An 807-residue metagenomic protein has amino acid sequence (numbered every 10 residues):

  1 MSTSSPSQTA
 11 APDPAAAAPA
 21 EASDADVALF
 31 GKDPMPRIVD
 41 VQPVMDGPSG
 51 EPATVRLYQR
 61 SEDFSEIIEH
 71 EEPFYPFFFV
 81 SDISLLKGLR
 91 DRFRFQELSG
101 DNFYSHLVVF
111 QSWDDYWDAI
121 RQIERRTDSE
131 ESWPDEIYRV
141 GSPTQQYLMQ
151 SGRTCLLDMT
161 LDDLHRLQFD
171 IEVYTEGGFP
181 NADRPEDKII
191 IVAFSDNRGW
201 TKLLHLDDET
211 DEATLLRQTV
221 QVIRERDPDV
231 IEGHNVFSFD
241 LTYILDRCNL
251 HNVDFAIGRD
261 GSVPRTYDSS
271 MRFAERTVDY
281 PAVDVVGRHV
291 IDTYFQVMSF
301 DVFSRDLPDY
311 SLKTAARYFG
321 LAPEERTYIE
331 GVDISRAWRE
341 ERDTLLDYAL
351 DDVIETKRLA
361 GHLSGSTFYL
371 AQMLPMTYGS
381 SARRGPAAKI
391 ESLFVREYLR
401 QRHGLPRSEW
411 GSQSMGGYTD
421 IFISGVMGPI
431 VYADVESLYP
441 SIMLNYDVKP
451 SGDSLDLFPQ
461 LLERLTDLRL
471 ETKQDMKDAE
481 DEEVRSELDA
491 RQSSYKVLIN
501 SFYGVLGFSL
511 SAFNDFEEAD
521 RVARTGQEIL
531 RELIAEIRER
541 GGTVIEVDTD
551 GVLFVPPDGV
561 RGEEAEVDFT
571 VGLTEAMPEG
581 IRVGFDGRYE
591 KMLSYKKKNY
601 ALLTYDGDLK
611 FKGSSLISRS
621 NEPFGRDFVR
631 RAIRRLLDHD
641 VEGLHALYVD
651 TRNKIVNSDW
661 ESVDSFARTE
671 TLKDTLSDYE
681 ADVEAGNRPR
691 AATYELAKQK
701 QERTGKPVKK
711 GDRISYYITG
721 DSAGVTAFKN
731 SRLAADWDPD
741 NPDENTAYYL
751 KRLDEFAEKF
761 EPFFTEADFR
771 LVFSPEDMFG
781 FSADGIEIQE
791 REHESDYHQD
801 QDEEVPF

Functional and structural regions predicted by a protein language model:
S2-E21, V332-S437, S441-Y446, V484-E528 (+4 more regions): Common nucleic-acid-contacting/processivity interface regions adjacent to the catalytic cores of nucleic-acid enzymes
A18-G88, P143, S151-E232: Conserved RNase H-like, two-metal-ion catalytic cores of nucleic-acid enzymes
C155-W200, L462-F513: Active-site cores of enzymes that catalyze phosphoryl transfer or operate on phosphate-rich substrates
K202-L206, D227, I231, L241 (+1 more regions): Active-site-proximal helix-loop-helix substrate-binding element of RNase H-like nuclease domains
D240-N249, E436-P450: Short active-site loop/helix that positions an aromatic residue
R469, G541-P556: Catalytic palm active-site di-aspartate
V552-D568: Catalytic palm subdomain of template-directed nucleic-acid polymerases, centered on the conserved carboxylate motif
E564-F807: C-terminal, non-catalytic extensions of nucleic-acid polymerases
